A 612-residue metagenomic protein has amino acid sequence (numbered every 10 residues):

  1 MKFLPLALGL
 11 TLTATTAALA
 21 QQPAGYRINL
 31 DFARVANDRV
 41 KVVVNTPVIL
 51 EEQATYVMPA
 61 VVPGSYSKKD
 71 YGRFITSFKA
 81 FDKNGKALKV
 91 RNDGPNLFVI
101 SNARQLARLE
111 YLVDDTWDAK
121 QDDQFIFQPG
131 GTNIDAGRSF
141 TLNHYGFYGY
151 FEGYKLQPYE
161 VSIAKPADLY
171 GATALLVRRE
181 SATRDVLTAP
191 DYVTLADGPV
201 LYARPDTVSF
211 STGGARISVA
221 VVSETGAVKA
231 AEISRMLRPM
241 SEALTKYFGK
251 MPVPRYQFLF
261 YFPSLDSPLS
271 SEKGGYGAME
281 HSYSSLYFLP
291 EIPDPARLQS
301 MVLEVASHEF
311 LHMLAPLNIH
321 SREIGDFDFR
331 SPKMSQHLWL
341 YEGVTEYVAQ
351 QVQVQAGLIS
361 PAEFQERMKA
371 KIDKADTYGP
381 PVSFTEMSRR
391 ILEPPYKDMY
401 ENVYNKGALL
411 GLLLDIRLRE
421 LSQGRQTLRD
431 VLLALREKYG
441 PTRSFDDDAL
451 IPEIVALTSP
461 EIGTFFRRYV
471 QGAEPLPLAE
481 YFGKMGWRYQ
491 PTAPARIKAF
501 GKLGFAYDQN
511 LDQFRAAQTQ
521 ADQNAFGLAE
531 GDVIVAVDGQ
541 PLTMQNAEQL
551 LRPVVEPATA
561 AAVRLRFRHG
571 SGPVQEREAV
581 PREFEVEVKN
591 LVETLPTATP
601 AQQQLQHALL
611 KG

Functional and structural regions predicted by a protein language model:
P5-T15: Bacterial N-terminal signal peptides
T16-A20: Sec/Tat signal peptide C-region and signal peptidase I cleavage site
Q21-V61, N143-Y145: Early extracytoplasmic/domain-onset interaction patches
G25-R27, R39-V43, Q53-T55, L106-R108 (+5 more regions): Intrinsic-disorder/low-complexity, polar/charged segments enriched in Ser/Thr/Lys/Arg/Asp/Glu/Gln
A33, N45, K68-S77, F81-V253 (+1 more regions): Non-catalytic architectural context of zinc metalloproteases
D206-H337: Juxtacatalytic substrate-recognition/specificity segment
A278, S285, L317-I319, R330-P381: Post-HExxH zinc-binding segment in Zn-dependent metallohydrolases
A349-Q350, L358-G612: C-terminal recognition in membrane/secretory proteostasis and scaffolding
